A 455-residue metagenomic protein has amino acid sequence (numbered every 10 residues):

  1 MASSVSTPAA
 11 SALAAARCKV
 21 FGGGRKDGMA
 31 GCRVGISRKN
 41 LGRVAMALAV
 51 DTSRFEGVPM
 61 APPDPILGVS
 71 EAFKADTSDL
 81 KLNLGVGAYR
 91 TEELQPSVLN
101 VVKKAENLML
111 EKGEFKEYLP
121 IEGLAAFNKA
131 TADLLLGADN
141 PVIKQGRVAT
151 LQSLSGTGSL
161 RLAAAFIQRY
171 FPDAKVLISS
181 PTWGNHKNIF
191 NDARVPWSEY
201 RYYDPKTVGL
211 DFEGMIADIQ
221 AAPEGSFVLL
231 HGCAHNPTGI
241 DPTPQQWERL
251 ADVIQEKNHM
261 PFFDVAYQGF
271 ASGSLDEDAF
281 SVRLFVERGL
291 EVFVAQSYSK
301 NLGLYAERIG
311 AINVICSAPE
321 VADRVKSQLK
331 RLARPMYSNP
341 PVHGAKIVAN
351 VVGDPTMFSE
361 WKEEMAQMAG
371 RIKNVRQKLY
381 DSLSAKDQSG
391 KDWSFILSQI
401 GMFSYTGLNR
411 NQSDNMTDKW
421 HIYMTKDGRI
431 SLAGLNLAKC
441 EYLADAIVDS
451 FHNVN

Functional and structural regions predicted by a protein language model:
M1-G35: N-terminal chloroplast transit peptides
L48-G123, A130-D133, G137, P335 (+3 more regions): N-terminal "arm"/small-domain region of PLP-dependent enzymes with the aminotransferase-like
L84, W197, P261, V292 (+1 more regions): Hydrophobic beta-strand scaffold residues
K103, N107-N258, Q268-R283, E287 (+2 more regions): Conserved core of the PLP fold type I
D278-R324, Q328: Active-site PLP attachment segment
K326-A345, V351-Y380: Structural signature of PLP-dependent enzymes
E360-K419: Conserved PLP-binding catalytic core of the aspartate aminotransferase-like
